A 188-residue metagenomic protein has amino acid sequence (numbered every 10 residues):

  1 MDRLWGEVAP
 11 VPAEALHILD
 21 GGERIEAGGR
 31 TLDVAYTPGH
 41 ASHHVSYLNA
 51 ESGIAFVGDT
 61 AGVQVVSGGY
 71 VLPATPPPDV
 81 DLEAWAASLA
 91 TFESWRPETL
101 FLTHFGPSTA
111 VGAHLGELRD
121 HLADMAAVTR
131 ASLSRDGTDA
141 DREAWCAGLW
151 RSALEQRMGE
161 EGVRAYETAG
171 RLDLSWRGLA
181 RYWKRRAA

Functional and structural regions predicted by a protein language model:
M1-A35, D79, A86-A90: Metallo-beta-lactamase
E7-A15, L72, S88-W95, S134-E143: Low-complexity, flexible helical/coil segments
L19, P38-A41, G170-D173: A short catalytic or substrate-binding loop motif that flags glycine-/basic-rich loops and adjacent residues that bind
Y36, S42-G112: Metallo-beta-lactamase
P77-A84, H121, R171, S175: Soluble or luminal CAZymes and related metallo-dependent hydrolases
V111-D120: Histidine/acidic-residue-rich catalytic or RNA/ligand-binding cores of hydrolases and nuclease-related proteins
V128-A188: C-terminal regulatory/interaction regions
